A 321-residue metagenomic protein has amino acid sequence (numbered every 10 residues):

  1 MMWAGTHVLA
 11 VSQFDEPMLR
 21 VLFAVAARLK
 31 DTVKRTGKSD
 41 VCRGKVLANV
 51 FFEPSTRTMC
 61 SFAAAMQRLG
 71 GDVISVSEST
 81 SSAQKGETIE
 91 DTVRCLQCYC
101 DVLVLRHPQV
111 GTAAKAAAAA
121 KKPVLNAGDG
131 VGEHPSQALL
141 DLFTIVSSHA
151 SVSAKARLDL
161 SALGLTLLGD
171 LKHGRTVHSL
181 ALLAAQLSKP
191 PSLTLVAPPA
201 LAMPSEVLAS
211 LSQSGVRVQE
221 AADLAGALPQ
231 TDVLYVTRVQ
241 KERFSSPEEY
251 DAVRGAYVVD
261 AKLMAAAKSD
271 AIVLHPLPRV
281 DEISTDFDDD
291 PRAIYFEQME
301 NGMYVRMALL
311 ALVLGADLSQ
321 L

Functional and structural regions predicted by a protein language model:
M1-S61: Positively charged, low-complexity intrinsically disordered leader regions
D40-V146, I283: Phosphate/diphosphate ligand-binding glycine-rich loop within oxidoreductases
C42-L47, S161-L165, D270: Phosphate-coordination loops involved in phosphoryl transfer and adenosine-cofactor binding
F52-A64, S147-V236: Glycine-rich phosphate/diphosphate-binding loop of Rossmann-like nucleotide-binding domains
K122, K189-P191, A266-I272: A short helix->loop->beta-strand "cap" motif at the edges of active sites that frequently abuts
S212-F287, R292: Rossmann-like adenosine-cofactor binding region
D270-I272, P276-L321: Adenosine-phosphate binding glycine-rich loop
